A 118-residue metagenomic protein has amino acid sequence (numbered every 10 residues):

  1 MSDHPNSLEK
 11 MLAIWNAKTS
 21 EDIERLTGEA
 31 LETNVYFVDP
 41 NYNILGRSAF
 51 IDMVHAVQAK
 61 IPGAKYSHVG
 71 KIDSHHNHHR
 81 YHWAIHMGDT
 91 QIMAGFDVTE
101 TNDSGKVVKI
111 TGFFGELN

Functional and structural regions predicted by a protein language model:
M1-S2, G112: A contiguous, well-structured "functional interface" segment within a domain
S2-A30: Short acidic-aromatic low-complexity motifs
H4, N43, G88: Aromatic-acidic/polar surface patches that form glycan- and anion
I14, F37-P40, H86: A general structural-boundary detector
N16, V57-N118: A beta-strand edge to alpha-helix "cap/lid" segment located at domain peripheries
E24-H75: A solvent-exposed, acidic/Ser-Thr-rich amphipathic alpha-helical stretch
